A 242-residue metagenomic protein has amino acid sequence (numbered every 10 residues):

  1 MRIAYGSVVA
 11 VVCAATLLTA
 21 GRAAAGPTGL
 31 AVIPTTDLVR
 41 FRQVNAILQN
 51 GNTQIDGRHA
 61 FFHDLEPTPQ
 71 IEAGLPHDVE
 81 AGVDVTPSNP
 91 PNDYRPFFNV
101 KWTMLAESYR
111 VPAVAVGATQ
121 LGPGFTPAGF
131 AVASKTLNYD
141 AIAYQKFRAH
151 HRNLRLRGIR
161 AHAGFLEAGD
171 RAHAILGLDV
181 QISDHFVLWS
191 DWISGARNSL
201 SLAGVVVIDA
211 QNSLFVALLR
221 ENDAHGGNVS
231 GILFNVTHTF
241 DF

Functional and structural regions predicted by a protein language model:
M1-G29, F242: Cleavable N-terminal export/targeting peptides
R2-A4, T103, A196, R220: Poly-acidic low-complexity segments
S7-A10, G177, A203: Glycine-centered structural positions embedded in regular secondary structure
L18-T19, P76, L176: Compositionally biased amphipathic helical and low-complexity segments enriched in hydrophobic
A24-G129, S134-A161, F165-L166, I182-H185 (+2 more regions): Transmembrane beta-barrel domains of Gram-negative outer membranes and organellar outer membranes
G169, I193-R197: Short beta->alpha connector loops
D170-L178: Short loop-to-alpha-helix "cap/lid" segments that border enzyme active sites across diverse enzyme classes
D179, N198-S199: A C-terminal functional module that forms or caps the active site or interfaces directly with catalytic machinery
